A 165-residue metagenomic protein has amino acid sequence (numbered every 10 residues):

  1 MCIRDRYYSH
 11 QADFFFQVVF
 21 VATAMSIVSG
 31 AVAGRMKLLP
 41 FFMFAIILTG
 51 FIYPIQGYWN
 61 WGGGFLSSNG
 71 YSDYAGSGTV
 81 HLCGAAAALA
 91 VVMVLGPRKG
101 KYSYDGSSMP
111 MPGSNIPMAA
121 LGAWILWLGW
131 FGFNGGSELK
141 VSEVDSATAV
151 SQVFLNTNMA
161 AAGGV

Functional and structural regions predicted by a protein language model:
R4-V165: Hydrophobic alpha-helical transmembrane bundles of multi-pass membrane proteins
